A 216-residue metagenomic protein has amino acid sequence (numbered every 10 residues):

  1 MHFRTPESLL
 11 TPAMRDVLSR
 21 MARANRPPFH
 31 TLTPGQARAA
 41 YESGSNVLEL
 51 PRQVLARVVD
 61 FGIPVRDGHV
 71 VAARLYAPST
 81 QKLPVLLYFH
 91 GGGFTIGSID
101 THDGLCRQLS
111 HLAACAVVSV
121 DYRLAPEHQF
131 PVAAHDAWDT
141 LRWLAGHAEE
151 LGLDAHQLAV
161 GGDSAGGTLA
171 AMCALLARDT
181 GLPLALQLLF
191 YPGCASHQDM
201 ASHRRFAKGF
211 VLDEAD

Functional and structural regions predicted by a protein language model:
M1-V71, L75: A glycine/proline-hinged amphipathic helix-loop "lid/cap" segment that gates access to hydrophobic ligand pockets
L83-G92: Short beta-strand element of the alpha/beta-hydrolase
D100-V120: Short amphipathic alpha-helix adjacent to the substrate-entry channel of hydrolases
D121-A125, G193: Short beta-to-alpha linker loops that shape the active-site pocket of alpha/beta-hydrolase fold enzymes
A145-V160: Gly/Ser-rich "nucleophile elbow"/oxyanion-hole loop immediately N-terminal to the catalytic nucleophile in hydrolases
V160-G162, F190: Short beta-strand immediately N-terminal to the catalytic nucleophile in serine-hydrolase-like folds
G162, G166, A170: Gly/Ala-rich beta-loop-alpha elbow adjacent to hydrolase catalytic centers
L175-D216: Hydrolase active-site cap/lid region
